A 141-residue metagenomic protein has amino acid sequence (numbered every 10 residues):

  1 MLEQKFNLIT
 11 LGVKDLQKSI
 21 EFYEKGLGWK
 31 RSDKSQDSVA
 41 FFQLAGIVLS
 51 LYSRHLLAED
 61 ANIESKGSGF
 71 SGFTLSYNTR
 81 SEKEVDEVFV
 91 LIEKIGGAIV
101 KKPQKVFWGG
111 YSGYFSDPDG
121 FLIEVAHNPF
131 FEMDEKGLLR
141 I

Functional and structural regions predicted by a protein language model:
M1-N7, K30-E82, D86-S116, P129-I141: Vicinal oxygen chelate
T10, Q17, D86: Conserved catalytic core of two-component sensor histidine kinases
L11-K14, S81: Short, surface-exposed ligand-recognition loops at beta-strand->loop->(often short) alpha-helix junctions that present
V13-D15, F107-W108: Conserved beta-strand-loop-alpha-helix junction that forms the acyl-donor binding cleft
S19-E24, I92, G120: Conserved active-site tyrosine of GNAT-family acetyltransferases
L27: Major-groove DNA-recognition helix of helix-turn-helix-type DNA-binding domains
E124-V125: Short glycine-/small-residue motifs
